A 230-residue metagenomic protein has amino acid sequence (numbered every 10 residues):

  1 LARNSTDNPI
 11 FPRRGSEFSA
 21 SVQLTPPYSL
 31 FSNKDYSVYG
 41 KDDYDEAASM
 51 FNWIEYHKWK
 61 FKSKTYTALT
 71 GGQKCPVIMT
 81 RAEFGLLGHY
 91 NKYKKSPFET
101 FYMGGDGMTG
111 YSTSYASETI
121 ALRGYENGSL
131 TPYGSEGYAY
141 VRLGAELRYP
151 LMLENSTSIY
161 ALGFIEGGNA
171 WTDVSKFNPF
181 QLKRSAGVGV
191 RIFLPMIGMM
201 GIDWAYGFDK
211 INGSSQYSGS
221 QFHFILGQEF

Functional and structural regions predicted by a protein language model:
A2-L151, G163, W171-D173, S215 (+1 more regions): C-terminal outer-membrane beta-barrel translocator/porin domains of Gram-negative envelope proteins and their
H57, R184, S220: Exposed loop/turn and edge beta-strand positions of beta-sandwich/beta-sheet ligand-binding modules
E146-E154, F177-N178, R191: Hydrophobic alpha-helical bundle architecture
T157-G163, N178: Generic long, charged, amphipathic alpha-helical segments
I165-F177, F208-I211: C-terminal beta-signal and adjacent terminal beta-strands/loops of Gram-negative outer-membrane beta-barrel proteins
D173, N178-L194: Strand-loop-strand
I192, S218-F230: Outer-membrane beta-barrel "beta-signal"
M200, W204-Q221: Outer-membrane beta-barrel translocator/channel fold
